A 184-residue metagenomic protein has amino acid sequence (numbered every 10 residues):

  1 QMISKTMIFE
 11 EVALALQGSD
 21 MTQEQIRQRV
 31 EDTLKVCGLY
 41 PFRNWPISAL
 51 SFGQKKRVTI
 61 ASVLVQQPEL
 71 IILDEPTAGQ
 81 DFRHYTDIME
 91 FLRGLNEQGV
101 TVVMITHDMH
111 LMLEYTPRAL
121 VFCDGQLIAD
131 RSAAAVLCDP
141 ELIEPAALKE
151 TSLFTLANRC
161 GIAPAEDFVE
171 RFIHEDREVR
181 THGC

Functional and structural regions predicted by a protein language model:
A13, E24-F42: Conserved ABC ATPase "signature" region
P46-L50: Conserved ABC ATPase signature
I71-D74: Catalytic Walker B motif of ABC-type/P-loop ATPase nucleotide-binding domains
T106-H107: H-loop/switch region of ABC-family ATPase nucleotide-binding domains
M112-E114: A short, surface-exposed alpha-helical micro-motif characterized by mixed small hydrophobic and charged/polar residues
Q126-L153: Conserved beta-strand-loop-alpha-helix hinge in the C-terminal portion of ABC ATPase nucleotide-binding domains
I143-C184: ABC ATPase nucleotide-binding domains
